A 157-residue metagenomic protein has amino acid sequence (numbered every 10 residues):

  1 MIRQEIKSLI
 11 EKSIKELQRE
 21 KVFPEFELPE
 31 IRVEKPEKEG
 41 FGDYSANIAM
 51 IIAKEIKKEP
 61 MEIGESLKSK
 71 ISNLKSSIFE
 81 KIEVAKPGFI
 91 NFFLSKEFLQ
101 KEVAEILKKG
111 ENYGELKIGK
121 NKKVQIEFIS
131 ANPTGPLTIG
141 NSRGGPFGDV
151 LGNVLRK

Functional and structural regions predicted by a protein language model:
M1-G119: N-terminal alpha-helical targeting/anchoring segments
K54-E55, K101-K157: N-terminal catalytic cores of NTP/NDP-binding nucleotidyl/phosphoryl-transfer enzymes
